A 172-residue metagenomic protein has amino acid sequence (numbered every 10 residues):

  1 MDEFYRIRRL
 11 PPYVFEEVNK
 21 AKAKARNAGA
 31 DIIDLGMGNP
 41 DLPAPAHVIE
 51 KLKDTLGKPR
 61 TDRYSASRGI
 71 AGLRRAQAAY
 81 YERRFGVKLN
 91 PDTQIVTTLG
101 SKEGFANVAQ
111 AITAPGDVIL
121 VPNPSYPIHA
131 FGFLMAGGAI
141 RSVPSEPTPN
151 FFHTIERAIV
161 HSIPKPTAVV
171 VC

Functional and structural regions predicted by a protein language model:
D2-F4, R8-L99, N107: N-terminal small-domain helix-loop-helix segment of the aminotransferase-like
A25, T55, I112, H161-S162: Hydrophobic helix-cap positions at the C-terminus of alpha-helices in RecA-like/P-loop ATPase nucleotide-binding cores
A111-F133: Conserved PLP-anchoring active-site segment centered on the Schiff-base-forming lysine
M135-I140: A short helix-loop-beta submotif of the ANL/AMP-binding
R141, S145-C172: Active-site phosphate-binding strand-loop segment of PLP-dependent enzymes
